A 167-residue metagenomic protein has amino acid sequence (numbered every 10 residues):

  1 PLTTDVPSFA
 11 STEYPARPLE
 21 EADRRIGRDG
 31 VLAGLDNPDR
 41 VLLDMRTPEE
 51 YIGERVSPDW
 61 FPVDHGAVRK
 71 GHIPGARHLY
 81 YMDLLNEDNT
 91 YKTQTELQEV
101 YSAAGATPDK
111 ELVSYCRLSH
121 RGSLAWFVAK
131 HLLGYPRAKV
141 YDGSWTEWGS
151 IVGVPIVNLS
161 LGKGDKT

Functional and structural regions predicted by a protein language model:
P1-V41, M45-T167: Rhodanese-like catalytic fold shared by cysteine-dependent sulfurtransferases and DSP/PTP-type phosphatases
